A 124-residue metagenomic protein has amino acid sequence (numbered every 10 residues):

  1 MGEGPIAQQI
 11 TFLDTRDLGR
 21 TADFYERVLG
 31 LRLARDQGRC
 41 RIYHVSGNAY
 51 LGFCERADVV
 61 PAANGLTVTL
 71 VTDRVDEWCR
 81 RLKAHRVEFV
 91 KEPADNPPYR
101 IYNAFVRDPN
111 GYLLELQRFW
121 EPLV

Functional and structural regions predicted by a protein language model:
M1-A22, L66-V68, W120-V124: N-terminal beta-strand motif that seeds the catalytic metal site of vicinal oxygen chelate
A7, R39, A49, N64-L66 (+1 more regions): A generic structural signal for short beta-strands and their flanking turns/coil linkers
F12-L51: Core segments of cupin and vicinal oxygen chelate
D17-L18, V68-L113: Vicinal oxygen chelate
R32, G52, F89-P93: A short linear hydrophobic-aromatic micro-motif
R32-Q37, A94-P97, F119-V124: Conserved catalytic-core motifs of GNAT/GCN5-like acyltransferases
N48-G52, V60, G111-L113: Short, charged/polar, Gly/Pro-enriched secondary-structure boundary elements
C54, F105, L116-L123: Short beta->alpha transition motifs characteristic of CBS
